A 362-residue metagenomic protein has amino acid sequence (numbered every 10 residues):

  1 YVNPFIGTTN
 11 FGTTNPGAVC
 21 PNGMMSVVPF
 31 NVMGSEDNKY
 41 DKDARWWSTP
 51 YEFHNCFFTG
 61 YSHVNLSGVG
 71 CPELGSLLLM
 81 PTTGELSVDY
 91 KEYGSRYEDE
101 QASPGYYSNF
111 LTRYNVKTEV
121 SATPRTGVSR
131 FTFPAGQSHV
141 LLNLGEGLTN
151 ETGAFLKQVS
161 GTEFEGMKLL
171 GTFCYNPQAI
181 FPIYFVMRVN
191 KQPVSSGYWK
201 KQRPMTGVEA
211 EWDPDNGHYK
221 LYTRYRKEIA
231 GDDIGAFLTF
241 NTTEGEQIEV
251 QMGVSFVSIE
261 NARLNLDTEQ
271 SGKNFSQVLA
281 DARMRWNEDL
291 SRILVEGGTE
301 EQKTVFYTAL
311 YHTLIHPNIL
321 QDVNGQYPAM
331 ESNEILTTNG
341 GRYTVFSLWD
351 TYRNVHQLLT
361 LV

Functional and structural regions predicted by a protein language model:
Y1-V362: Accessory carbohydrate-recognition regions in carbohydrate-active enzymes
